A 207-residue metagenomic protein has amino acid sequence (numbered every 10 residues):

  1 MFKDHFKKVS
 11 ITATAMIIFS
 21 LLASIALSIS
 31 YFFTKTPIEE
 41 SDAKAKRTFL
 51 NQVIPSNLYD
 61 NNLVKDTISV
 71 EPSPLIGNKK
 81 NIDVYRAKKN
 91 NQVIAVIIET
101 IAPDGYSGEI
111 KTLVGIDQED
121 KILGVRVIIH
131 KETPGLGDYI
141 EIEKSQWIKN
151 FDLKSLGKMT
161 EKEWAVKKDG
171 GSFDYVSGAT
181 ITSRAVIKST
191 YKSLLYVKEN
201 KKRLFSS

Functional and structural regions predicted by a protein language model:
F2-S207: Flexible, solvent-exposed loop/hinge segments and secondary-structure transition points
